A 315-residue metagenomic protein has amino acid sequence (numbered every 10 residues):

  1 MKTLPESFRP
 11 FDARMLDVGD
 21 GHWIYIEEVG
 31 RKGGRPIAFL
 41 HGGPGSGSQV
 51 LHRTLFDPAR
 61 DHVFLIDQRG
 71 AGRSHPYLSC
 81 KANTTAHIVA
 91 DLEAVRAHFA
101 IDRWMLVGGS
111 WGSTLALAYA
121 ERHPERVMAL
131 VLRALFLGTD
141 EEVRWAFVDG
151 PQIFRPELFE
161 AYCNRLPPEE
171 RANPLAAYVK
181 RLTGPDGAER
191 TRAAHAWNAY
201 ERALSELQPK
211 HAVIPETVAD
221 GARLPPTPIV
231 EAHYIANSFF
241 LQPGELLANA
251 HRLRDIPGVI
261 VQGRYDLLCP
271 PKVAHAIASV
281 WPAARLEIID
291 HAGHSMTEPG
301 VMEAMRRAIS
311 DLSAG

Functional and structural regions predicted by a protein language model:
K2-W23, E231: N-terminal cap/lid segment of alpha/beta-hydrolase-fold proteins
V18-P76, R96: Conserved HGGG/HGGXW glycine-rich cap/lid loop of the alpha/beta-hydrolase fold
A86-W104: Conserved acidic catalytic loop of the alpha/beta-hydrolase fold
D102-E141: Conserved hydrolase catalytic core segment
V127-A177: A catalytic-pocket lid/entrance helix-loop region that shapes and gates access to the active site across common
L253-R254, I260-Q262: Short beta-strand/loop motif that positions the catalytic acidic residue of the alpha/beta-hydrolase fold
L267-V273: Conserved alpha/beta-hydrolase "acid-adjacent" motif
A284-G315: Catalytic active-site module of serine/aspartate enzymes centered on a nucleophile-bearing elbow/loop
